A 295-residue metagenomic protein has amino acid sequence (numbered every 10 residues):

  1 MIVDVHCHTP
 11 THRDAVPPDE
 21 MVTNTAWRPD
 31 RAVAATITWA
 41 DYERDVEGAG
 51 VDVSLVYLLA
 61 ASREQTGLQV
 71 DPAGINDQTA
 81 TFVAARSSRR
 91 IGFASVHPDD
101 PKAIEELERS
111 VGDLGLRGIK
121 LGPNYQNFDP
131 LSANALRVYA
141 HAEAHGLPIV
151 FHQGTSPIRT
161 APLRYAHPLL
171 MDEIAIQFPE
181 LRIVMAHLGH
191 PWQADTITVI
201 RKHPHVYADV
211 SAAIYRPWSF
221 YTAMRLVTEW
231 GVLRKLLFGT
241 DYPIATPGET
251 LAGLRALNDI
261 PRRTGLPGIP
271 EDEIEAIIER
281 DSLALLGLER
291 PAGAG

Functional and structural regions predicted by a protein language model:
M1-H8, D14-V53, V232-L237, G248-G295: Mid-to-C-terminal alpha-helical segments outside catalytic/metal-binding sites
H6, V46, T79, V83 (+10 more regions): Conserved, mostly hydrophobic/aromatic
H8-R13, A61-E64, P98-K102, Q126 (+4 more regions): Active-site environment of divalent metal-dependent phosphoester hydrolases
T25-T66, R89-S95, R117-G118, N124: Divalent metal-dependent hydrolysis catalytic cores, especially in the metallo-beta-lactamase
T36-V46, D99-S110, Q193: Short, acidic/polar
D45-D52, F82-R90, H145, Q177-L181 (+1 more regions): A structural motif corresponding to the C-terminal end of an alpha-helix and its immediate exit/capping segment
S62-Y165, V206: Active-site gating/metal-coordination segments in enzymes
L114-G118, F128-F238: Catalytic pocket-lining loop regions of alpha/beta-barrel enzymes, especially the amidohydrolase/enolase/GH5 lineages
